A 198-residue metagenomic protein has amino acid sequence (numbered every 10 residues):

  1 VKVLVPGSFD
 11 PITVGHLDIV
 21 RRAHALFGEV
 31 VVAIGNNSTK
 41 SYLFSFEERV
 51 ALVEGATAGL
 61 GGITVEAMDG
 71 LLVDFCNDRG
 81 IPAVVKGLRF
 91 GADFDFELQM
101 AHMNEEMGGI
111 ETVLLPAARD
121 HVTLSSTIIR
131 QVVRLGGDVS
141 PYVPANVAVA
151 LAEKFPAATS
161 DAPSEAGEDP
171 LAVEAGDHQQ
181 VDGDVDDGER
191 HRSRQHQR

Functional and structural regions predicted by a protein language model:
V1-D169, H196-R198: Nucleotidyltransferase catalytic core that binds NTPs
A162-R194: Short, strongly patterned local motifs
